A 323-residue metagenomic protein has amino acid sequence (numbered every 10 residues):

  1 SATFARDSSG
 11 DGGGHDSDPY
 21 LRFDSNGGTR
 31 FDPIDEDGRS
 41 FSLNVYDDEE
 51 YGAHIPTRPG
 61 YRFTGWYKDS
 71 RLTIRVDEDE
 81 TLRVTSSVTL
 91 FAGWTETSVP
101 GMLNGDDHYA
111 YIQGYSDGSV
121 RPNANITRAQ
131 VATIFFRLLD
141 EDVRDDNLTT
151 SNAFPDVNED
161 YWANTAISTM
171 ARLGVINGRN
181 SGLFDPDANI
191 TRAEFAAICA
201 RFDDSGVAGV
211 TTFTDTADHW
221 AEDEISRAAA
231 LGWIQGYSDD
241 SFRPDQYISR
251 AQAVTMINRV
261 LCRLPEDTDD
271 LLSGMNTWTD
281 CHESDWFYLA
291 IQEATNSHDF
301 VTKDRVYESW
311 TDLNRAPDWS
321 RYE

Functional and structural regions predicted by a protein language model:
S1-Y111, T165-S168, D223: Secondary-structure capping and domain/repeat boundary segments
S9-D18, R22, D32-E36, T95-A166 (+5 more regions): Feature responds to low-complexity, polar/acidic, surface-exposed segments characteristic of secreted/exported proteins
A197, S226: C-type cytochrome heme c attachment motif
